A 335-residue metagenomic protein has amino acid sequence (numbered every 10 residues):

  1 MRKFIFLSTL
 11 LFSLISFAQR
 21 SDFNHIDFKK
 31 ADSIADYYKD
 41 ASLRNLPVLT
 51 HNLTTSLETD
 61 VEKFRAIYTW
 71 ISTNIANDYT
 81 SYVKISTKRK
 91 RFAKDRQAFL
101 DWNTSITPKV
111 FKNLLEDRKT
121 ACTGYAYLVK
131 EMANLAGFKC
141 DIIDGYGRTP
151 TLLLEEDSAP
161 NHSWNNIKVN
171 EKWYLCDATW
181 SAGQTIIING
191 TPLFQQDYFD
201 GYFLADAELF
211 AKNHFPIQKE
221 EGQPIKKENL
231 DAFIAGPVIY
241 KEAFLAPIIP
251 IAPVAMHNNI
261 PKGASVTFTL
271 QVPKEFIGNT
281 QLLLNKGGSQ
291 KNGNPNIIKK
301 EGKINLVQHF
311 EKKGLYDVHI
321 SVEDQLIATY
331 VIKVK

Functional and structural regions predicted by a protein language model:
M1-D22: Bacterial Sec-dependent N-terminal signal peptides
R20-A121: Secondary-structure boundary elements
I26-K30, L100-T104, T123-K130, K226-A232 (+1 more regions): A broad, low-specificity signal for short, low-complexity segments enriched in glycine/proline and polar/charged
F111-A126, F215-P224: N-terminal short leaders/motifs
A126-A205: Hydrophobic/aromatic-rich core segments of domains that either
S158, T185-K335: Alpha-helical and coiled-coil interaction segments, frequently adjacent to or embedded within charge-biased
